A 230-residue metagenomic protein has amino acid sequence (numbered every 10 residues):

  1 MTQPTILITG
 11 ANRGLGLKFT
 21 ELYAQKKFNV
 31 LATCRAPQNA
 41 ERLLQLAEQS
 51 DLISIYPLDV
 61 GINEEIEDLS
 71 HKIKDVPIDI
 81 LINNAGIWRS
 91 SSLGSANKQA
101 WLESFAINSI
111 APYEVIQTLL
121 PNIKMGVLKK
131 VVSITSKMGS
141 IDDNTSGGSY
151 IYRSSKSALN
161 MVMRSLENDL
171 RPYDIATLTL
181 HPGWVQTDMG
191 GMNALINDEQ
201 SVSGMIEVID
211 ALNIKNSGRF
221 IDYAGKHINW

Functional and structural regions predicted by a protein language model:
N12, G16-E21: N-terminal Rossmann NAD(P)H-binding glycine-rich loop of SDR-like oxidoreductase domains
A24-R42: Conserved glycine-rich Rossmann-like NAD(P)H-binding loop of the short-chain dehydrogenase/reductase
A47-E64: Rossmann-fold cofactor-recognition segment
D59-V76: Conserved Rossmann-fold cofactor-binding substructure of NAD(P)-dependent oxidoreductases
I82, V115-L119, I123, V162-M163: Hydrophobic positions on the long internal alpha-helix of Rossmann-like NAD(P)-dependent oxidoreductase domains
I87-F105, K124-R171: Catalytic loop of short-chain dehydrogenase/reductase
T179-P182, G191-W230: C-terminal helical subdomain
